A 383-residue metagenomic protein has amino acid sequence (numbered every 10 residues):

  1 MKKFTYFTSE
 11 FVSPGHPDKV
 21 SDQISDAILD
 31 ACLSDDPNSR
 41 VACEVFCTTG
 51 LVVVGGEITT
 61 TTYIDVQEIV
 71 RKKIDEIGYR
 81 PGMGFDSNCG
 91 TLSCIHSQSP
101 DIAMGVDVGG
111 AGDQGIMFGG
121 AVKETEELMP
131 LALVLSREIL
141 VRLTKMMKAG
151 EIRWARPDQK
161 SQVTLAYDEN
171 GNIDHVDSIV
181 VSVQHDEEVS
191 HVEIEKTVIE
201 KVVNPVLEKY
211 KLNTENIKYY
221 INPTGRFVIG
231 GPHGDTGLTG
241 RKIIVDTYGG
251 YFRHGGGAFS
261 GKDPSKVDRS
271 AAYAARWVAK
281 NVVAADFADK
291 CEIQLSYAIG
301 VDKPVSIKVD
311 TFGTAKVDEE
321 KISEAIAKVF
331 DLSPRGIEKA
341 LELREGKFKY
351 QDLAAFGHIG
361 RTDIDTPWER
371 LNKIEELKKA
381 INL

Functional and structural regions predicted by a protein language model:
M1-A42: N-terminal, positively charged regions that mediate nucleic acid binding
K2, T48-T49, V122-K123, Y248-H254: Short connector loops/turns at beta-strand edges and beta->alpha or beta->beta junctions
T8-F11, G50, E68, D75-R80 (+4 more regions): Glycine-rich, mobile lid/loop segments that gate access to catalytic sites or pores
S39-C43, Q159-L165, I217-I221, F287-A298: A short glycine-rich, hydrophobically flanked beta-strand micro-motif that places a catalytic Asp/Glu for divalent metal
A42-T60, I299-K303: Short, charge-patterned binding micro-sites
T48, A288-K290, Y297-L383: Internal helix-turn-beta structural module
S190-V283: Glycine-rich anion/phosphate-binding loop at the beta-strand->alpha-helix junction
